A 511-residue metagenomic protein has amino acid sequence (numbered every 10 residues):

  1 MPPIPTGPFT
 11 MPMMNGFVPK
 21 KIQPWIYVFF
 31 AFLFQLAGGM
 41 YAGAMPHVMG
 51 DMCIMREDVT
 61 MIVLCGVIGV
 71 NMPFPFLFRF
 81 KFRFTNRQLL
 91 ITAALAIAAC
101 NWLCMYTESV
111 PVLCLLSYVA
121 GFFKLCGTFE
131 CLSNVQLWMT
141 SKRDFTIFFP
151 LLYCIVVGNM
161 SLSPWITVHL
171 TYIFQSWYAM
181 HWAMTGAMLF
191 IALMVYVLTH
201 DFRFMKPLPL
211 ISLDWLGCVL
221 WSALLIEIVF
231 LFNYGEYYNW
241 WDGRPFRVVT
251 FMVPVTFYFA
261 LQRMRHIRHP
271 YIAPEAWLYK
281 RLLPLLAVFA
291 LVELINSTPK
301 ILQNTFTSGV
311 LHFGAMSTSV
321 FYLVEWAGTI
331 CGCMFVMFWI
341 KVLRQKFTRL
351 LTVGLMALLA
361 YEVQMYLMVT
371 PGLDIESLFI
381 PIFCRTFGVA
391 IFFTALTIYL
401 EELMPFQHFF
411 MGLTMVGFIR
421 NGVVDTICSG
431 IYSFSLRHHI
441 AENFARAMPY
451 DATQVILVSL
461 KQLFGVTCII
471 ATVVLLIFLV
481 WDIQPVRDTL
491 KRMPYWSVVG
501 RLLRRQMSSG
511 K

Functional and structural regions predicted by a protein language model:
M1-A37, G50: Cytosolic juxtamembrane N-terminal segment immediately preceding the first transmembrane helix of multi-pass
P2-G16, P449-K511: Transmembrane-helix exit segments and adjacent C-terminal regions of multi-pass membrane proteins
N15, P19, A37-M55, V59 (+3 more regions): Membrane-interface helix caps of multi-pass secondary transporters
Q23-A37, A42-G43, Y271-H439, L463-A471 (+1 more regions): 12-transmembrane solute porter fold
C53, T85, Y106-V112, F123 (+5 more regions): Helix-breaking motifs and short loop linkers at transmembrane-helix boundaries and internal kinks in secondary membrane
M61-R79, L125-L132, L323-V336: Central cavity-lining transmembrane alpha-helices of secondary-active solute carriers, predominantly the Major
F74-F78, F82-W215: Helix-loop-helix hairpins in multi-pass membrane proteins, especially solute transporters
Y172-A287: Hydrophobic transmembrane-helix bundles of small-molecule transporters
